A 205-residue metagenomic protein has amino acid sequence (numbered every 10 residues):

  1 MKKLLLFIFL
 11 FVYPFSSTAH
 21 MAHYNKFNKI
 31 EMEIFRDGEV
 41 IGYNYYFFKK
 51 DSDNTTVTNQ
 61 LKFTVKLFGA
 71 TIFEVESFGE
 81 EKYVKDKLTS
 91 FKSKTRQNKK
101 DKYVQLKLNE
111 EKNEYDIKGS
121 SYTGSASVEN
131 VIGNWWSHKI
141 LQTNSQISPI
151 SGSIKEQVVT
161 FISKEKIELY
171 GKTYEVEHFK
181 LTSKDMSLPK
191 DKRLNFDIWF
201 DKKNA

Functional and structural regions predicted by a protein language model:
L4-Y13: Sec-dependent N-terminal signal peptides
S16-F78, F91-D101, G152-K172, L181-K184: N-terminal cleavable signal peptides for secretion/export
N25-F27, K94-L188, R193: Solvent-exposed helix/loop surface patches that form functional interfaces
F47-S52, Y83-K85, L108: Short, low-complexity Ser/Thr-rich regulatory SLiMs
D53-T56, L88-T89, E111-Y115, A205: Hydrophobic residues embedded in beta-strands of well-ordered beta-sheets
V75-K87, D191-A205: A short, surface-exposed beta-strand/turn
